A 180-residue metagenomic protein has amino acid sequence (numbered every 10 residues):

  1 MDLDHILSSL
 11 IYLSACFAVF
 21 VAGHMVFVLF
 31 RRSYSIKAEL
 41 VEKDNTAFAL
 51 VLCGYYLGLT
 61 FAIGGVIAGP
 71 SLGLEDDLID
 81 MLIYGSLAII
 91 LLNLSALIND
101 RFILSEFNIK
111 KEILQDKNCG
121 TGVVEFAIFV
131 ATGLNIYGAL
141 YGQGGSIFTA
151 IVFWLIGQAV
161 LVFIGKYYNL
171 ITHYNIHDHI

Functional and structural regions predicted by a protein language model:
D2, R32-Y34, F61-D76, I103 (+3 more regions): Transmembrane helix-loop junctions in multi-pass membrane proteins
D2-A15, S33, N45-A47, G58 (+2 more regions): Helix-coil boundary and N-terminal low-complexity module in membrane systems
D4-V19, D76-N93, G144-V162: Alpha-helical transmembrane segments
L13-M25, L29, G65, A88-R101 (+4 more regions): Transmembrane alpha-helical segments of multi-pass membrane transport proteins and ion-pumping complexes
V21-K43, T172-H173: Membrane-interface helix-loop junction between the first two transmembrane segments
K37-V51, I109-V124, I176-I180: Membrane-interface segments at loop-to-transmembrane junctions
T46-I67, F126-G133: A generic, lipid-embedded transmembrane alpha helix
L78-I83, N99-V124, Q143-T149: Membrane-interface helix-loop-helix junctions at boundaries between adjacent transmembrane segments
